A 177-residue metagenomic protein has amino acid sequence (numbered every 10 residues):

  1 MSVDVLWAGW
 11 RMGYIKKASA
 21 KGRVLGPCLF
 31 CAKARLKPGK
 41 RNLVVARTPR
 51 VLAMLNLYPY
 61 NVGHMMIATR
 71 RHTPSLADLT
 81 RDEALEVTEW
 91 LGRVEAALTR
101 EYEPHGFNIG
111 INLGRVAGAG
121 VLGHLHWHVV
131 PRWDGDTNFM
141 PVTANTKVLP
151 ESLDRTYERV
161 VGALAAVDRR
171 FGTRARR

Functional and structural regions predicted by a protein language model:
M1-R177: HIT superfamily nucleotide-processing domains
